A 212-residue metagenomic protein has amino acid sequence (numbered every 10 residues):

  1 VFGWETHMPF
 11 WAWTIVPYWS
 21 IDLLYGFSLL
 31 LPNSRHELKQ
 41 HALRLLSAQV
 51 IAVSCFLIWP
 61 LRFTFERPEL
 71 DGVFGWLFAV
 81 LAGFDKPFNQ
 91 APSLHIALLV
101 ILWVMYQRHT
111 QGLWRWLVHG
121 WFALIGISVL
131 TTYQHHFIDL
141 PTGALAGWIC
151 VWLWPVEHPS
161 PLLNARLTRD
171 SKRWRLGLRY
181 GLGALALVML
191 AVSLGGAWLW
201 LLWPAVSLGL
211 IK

Functional and structural regions predicted by a protein language model:
V1-G83, V104-G120, L124-I125, F137-K212: Terminal transmembrane helix and immediately flanking juxtamembrane interfaces of multi-pass membrane proteins
D85-R108: Alpha-helical transmembrane segments of helical membrane proteins, especially in multi-pass transport, channel
K86, I127-T132: Transmembrane alpha-helix interface/packing and boundary motifs in multi-pass membrane proteins, characterized by
S93, T131-T142: Acidic (Asp/Glu-rich) catalytic motifs at the cytosolic membrane interface
